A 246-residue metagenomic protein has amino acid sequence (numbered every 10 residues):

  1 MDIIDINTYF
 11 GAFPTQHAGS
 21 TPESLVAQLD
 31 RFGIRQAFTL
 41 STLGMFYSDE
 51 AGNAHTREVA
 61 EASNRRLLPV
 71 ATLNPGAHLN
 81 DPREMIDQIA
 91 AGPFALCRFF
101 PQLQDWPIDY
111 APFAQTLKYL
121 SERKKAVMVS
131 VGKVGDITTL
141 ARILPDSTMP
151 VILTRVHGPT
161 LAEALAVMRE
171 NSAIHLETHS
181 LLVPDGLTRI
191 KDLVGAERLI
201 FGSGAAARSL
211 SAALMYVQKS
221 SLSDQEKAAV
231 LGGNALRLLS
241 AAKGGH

Functional and structural regions predicted by a protein language model:
M1-F10, A18-Q36, S211-H246: Mid-to-C-terminal alpha-helical segments outside catalytic/metal-binding sites
I3-T8, A37-T39, P69-L73, A95-F99 (+4 more regions): Hydrophobic faces of well-ordered beta-strands that scaffold small-molecule active sites in alpha/beta enzyme cores
N7, L29, T56, A60 (+6 more regions): Conserved, mostly hydrophobic/aromatic
Y9-G11, T42-G44, T72-G76, F100-Q104 (+4 more regions): Active-site beta-loop-alpha junctions enriched in small/polar residues
T21-Q28, G52-V59, E84-Q88, P112-T116 (+5 more regions): A general structural detector for well-ordered alpha-helical segments in enzyme core domains, enriched
R35-Q36, G44, E50-M128, E170: Active-site gating/metal-coordination segments in enzymes
D109-I200: Catalytic pocket-lining loop regions of alpha/beta-barrel enzymes, especially the amidohydrolase/enolase/GH5 lineages
Y110, S130, A166-I174, R189-A242: Ligand-binding grooves and catalytic loops that recognize ribose/phosphate and carbohydrate rings, and esterified lipid
